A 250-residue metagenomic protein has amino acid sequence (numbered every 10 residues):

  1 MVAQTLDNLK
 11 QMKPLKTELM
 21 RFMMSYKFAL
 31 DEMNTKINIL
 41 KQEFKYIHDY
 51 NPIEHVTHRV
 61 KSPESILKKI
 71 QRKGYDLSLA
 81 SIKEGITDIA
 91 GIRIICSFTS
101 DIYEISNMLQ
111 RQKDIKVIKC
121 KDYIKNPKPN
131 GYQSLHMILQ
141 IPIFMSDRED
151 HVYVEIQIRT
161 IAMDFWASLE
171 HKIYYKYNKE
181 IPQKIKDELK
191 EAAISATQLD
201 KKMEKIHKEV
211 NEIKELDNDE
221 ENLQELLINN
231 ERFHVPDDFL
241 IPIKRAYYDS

Functional and structural regions predicted by a protein language model:
V2-L30, N34-E43, E155-S250: An acidic, glycine-/histidine-flanked metal-binding catalytic module
M20-S81, D88: Active-site acidic/histidine clusters and adjacent loop/turn architecture that either coordinate catalytic ions
M24, F28, K61, S65 (+7 more regions): Charged, alpha-helix-enriched surfaces in structured cytosolic catalytic cores of large nucleotide-utilizing machines
V60-I70, C96-D101, L135-P142, M203-E204 (+1 more regions): Short, charged low-complexity intrinsically disordered segments located at boundaries of structured domains
K83, C96-K205: Long beta-strand-rich cores associated with HINT superfamily self-processing modules
I89-C96: Terminal, regulation- and interaction-focused segments at domain boundaries
